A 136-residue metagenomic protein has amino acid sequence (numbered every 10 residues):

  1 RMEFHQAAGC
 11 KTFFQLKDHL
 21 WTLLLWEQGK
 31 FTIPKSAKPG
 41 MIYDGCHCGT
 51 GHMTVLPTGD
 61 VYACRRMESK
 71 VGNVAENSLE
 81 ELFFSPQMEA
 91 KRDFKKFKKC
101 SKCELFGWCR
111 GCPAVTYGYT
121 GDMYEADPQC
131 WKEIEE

Functional and structural regions predicted by a protein language model:
R1-A8, I42, E68, A75 (+1 more regions): A structural motif corresponding to the C-terminal lobe/cap of the Radical SAM core domain
R1-K35, D60-G111: C-terminal accessory region of radical SAM enzymes
K35-Y43: Acidic, His- and aromatic-enriched active-site or binding-groove loops in soluble protein domains that engage sugars
I42-D44, R92, Y119: Residues embedded in well-ordered secondary-structure elements
C46-T50: Short, small/polar residue-rich loop motifs at catalytic or cofactor-binding pockets
V55-L56: Short, acidic, Ser/Thr-enriched surface-loop or helix-capping motifs
F94-E136: Cysteine-cluster motifs in flexible loop/terminal segments that predominantly coordinate metals
